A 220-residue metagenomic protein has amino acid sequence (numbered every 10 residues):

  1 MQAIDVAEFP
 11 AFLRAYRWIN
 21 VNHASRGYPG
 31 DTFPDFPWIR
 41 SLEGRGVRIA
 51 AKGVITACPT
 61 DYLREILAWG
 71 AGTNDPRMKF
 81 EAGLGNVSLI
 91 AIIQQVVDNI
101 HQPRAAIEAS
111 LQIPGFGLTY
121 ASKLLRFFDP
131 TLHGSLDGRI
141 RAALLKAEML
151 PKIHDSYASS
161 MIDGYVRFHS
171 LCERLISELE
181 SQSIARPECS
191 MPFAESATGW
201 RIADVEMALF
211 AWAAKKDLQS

Functional and structural regions predicted by a protein language model:
M1-G44, R64, G134-S220: C-terminal accessory module of base-excision DNA glycosylases/AP lyases that mediates lesion recognition and DNA
I39-P59, A68: A positional/architectural concept
R48-K52, I107-S110, L125, E173 (+1 more regions): Amphipathic alpha-helical segments within well-ordered protein domains
I55-P114: Helix-hairpin-helix/helix-loop-helix acidic hairpins
A71, F127, F210: Short, solvent-exposed loop/turn segments at secondary-structure junctions
R126-H133: Catalytic Zn2+-binding segment of zinc metalloproteases
